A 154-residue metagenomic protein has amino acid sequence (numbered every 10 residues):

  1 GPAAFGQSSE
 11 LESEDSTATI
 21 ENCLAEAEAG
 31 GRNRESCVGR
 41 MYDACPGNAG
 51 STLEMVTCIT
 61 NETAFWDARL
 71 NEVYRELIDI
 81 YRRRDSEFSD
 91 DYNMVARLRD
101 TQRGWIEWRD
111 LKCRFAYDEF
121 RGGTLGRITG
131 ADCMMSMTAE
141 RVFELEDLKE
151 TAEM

Functional and structural regions predicted by a protein language model:
G1-P2: Bacterial N-terminal signal peptides
F5-M154: N-terminal alpha-helical modules
